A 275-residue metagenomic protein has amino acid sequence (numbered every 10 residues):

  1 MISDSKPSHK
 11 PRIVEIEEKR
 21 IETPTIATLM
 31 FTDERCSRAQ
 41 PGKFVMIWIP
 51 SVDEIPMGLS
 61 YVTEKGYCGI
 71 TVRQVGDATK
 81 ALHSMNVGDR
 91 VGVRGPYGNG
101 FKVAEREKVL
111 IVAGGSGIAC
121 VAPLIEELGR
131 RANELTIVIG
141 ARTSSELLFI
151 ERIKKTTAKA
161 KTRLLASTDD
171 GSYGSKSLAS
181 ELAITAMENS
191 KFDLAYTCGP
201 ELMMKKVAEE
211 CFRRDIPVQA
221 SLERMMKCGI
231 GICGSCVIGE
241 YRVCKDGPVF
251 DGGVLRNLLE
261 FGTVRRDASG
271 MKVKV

Functional and structural regions predicted by a protein language model:
I2-D89, R142: Ferredoxin-reductase
E18, Y61, A166-T168, A220 (+1 more regions): Structural signal for conserved beta-strand scaffold positions within catalytic alpha/beta enzyme cores
P50-D53, G95-G100, G262-T263: Short, charged beta-turn/beta-strand-edge "cap" motif at the junction between a beta-strand and an adjacent loop
D77-K227: FNR/FR-type flavoprotein reductase catalytic core
C120, E201-L202, E223-V249: Local cysteine-cluster metal-coordination motifs and their immediate loop/turn environment, predominantly Fe-S cluster
G239-D246, F250-V275: Short Fe-S-cluster ligation motifs
